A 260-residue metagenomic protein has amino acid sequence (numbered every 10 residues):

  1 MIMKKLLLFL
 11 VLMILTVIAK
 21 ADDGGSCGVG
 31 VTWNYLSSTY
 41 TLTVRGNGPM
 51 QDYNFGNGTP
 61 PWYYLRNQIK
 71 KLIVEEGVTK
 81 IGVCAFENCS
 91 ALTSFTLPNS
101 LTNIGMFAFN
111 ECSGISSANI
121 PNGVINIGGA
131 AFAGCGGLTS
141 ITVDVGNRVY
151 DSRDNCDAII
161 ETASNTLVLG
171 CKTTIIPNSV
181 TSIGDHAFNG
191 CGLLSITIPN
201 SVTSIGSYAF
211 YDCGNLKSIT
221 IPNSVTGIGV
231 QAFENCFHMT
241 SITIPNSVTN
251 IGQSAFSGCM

Functional and structural regions predicted by a protein language model:
K4-L10: Sec-dependent signal peptide recognition, specifically the positively charged N-region followed immediately by
A19-D23: Boundary at the C-terminal end of the N-terminal hydrophobic targeting segment
G24-N47: Solvent-exposed adhesion/ligand-recognition segments of exported proteins
T32-N34, C156-I160: Short, surface-exposed beta-strand/loop micro-motifs that present aromatic residues
T41-N47, N67-K80, S90-N103, C112-N126 (+6 more regions): Structural signature of tandem-repeat unit edges
M50-Q68, I176, G184-F188: Extended Gly/Ser/Thr-rich low-complexity repeat segments, especially those forming or decorating extracellular
G82-E87, G105-N110, G129-A131, G184-A187 (+3 more regions): Consensus positions within tandem repeat domains that build extended binding/scaffold surfaces
